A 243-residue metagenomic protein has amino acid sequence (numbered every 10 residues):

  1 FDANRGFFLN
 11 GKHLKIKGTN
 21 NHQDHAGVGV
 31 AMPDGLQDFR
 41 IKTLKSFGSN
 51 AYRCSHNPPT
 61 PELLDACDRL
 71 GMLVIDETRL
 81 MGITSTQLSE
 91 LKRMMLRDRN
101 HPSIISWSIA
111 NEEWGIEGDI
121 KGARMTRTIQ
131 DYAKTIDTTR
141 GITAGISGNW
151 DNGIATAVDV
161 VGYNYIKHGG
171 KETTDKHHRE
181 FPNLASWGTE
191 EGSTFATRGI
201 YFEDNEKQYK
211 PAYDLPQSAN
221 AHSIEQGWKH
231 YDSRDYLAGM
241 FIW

Functional and structural regions predicted by a protein language model:
F1-D131, I142-T143: Active-site-adjacent substrate/metal-binding segments within catalytic domains of carbohydrate-active enzymes
K42-A51, N152-V160, P211: Short, surface-exposed connector motifs at secondary-structure boundaries
H56-P58, M81-Q87, W150-N152, N164-E172: Acidic-and-aromatic substrate-binding clefts and catalytic sites of carbohydrate-active enzymes
L70-L73, R93-M95, V158-G162, E203-K207: Short, hinge-like loop/turn segments at secondary-structure boundaries
D76, N111, V158, T189-E190: Active-site flanking residues adjacent to catalytic metal/cofactor-binding acidic residues
R79-L80, A110-W114, T138, S147-G148 (+2 more regions): Catalytic metal-binding/acid-base residues of hydrolase active sites
P102-I105, N111, G148-H168: Aromatic- and acid-rich polysaccharide-binding/catalytic face of secreted or lumenal carbohydrate-active enzymes
I105-W107, R124-T135, T143, I154-A155 (+1 more regions): Substrate-binding clefts and catalytic carboxylate motifs of secreted carbohydrate-active enzymes
